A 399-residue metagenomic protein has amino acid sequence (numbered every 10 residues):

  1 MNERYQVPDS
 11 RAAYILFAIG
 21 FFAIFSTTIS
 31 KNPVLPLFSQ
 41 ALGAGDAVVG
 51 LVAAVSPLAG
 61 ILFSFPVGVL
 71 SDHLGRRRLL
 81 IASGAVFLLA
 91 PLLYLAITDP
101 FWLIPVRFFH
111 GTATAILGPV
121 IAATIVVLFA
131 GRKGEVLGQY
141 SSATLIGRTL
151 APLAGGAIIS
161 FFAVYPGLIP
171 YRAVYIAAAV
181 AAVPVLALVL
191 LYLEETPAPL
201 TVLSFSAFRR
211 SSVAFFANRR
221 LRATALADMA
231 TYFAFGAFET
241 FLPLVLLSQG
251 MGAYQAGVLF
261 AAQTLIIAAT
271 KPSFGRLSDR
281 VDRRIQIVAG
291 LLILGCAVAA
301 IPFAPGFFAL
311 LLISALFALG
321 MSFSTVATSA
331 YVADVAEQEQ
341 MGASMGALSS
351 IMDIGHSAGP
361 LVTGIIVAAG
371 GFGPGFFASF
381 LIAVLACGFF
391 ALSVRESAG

Functional and structural regions predicted by a protein language model:
M1-S10, E194-A225: Juxtamembrane intracellular "pre-TM" segments in multi-pass secondary transporters
P8-P57, R222-A227, T231-Q249: Helix-loop boundary and gating motifs at the non-cytosolic
L51-G68, A261-P272: Central cavity-lining transmembrane alpha-helices of secondary-active solute carriers, predominantly the Major
F63-G75, T270-D282, V367: Helix-to-loop junctions at the C-terminal end of transmembrane segments in multipass secondary transporters
R78-L93, I285-A300: Structural signature of the two symmetry-related core transmembrane helices
V106-L145, Y331: Cytoplasmic helix-loop-helix junction between adjacent transmembrane helices in 12-TM secondary transporters
Y140-L190, G373: Helix-loop-helix hairpin linking two adjacent transmembrane segments in secondary transporters
A179-P199, A386-V394: C-terminal membrane-cytosol helix-exit motif in multi-pass small-molecule transporters
